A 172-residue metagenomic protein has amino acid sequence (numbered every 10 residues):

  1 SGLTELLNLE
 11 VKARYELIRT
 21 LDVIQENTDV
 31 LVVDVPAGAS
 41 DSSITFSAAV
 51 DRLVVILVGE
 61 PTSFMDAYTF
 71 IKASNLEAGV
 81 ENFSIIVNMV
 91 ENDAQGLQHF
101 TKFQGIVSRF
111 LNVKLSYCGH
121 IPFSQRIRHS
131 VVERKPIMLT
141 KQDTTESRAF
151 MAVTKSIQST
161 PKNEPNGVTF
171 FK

Functional and structural regions predicted by a protein language model:
S1-E26, V131-E133: P-loop/Walker-type NTP enzyme "switch/lid" segment
E16, D66, A149: Charged catalytic carboxylate motif
E26, V35-G119, H129: Conserved catalytic-core segment of NTP-binding enzymes
V32: Walker B beta-strand of ABC/ABC-like P-loop ATPase nucleotide-binding domains, specifically the conserved hydrophobic
L111-M138, F150: Beta-strand-loop-alpha "switch" segments that mediate conformational coupling across diverse proteins
V132-K172: NTP-binding/hydrolysis catalytic cores, primarily Walker-type P-loop NTPases
